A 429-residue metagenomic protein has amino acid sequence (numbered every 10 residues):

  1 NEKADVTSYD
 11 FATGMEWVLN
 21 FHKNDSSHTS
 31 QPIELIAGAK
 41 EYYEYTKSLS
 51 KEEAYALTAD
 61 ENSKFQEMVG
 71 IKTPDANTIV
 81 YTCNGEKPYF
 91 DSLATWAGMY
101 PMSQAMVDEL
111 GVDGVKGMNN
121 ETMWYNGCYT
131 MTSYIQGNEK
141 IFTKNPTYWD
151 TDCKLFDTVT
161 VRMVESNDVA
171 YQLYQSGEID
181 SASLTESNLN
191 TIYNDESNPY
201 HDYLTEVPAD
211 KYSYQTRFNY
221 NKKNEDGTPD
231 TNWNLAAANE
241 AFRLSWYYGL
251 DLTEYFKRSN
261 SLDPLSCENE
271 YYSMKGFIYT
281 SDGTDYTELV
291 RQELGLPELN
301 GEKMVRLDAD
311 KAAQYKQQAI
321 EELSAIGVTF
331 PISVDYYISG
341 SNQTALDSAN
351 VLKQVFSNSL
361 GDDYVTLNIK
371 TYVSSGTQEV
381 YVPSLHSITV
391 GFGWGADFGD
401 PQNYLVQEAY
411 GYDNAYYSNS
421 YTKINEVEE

Functional and structural regions predicted by a protein language model:
N1-E41, V80, L173, N232-A238 (+1 more regions): Aromatic- and charge-enriched surface segment that lines or borders ligand/interaction sites
F11, I79, G127-Y129, K140-I141 (+4 more regions): Short, well-ordered beta-strand elements
K51, A56, E67, R243-L244 (+6 more regions): Extracytoplasmic/peripheral linker and loop segments enriched in polar/acidic and small residues with frequent Thr/Pro
E52-T58, S63-M68, D75-N77, T82-T158: Gly/Pro-rich hinge or "lid" segments in bacterial periplasmic/extracellular proteins
G114-N120, T147-D195: Ligand-site clamp/hinge motif
T143, A237-N358: Append "and occasionally in soluble cytosolic enzymes with long acidic Gly/Pro-rich linkers
T143-Y148, K211-S245, G249, R258-S259: A bilobed periplasmic-binding-protein/Venus flytrap-type ligand-binding module shared by bacterial periplasmic
T191-P208, D400-A415: Ligand-binding "clamshell"
